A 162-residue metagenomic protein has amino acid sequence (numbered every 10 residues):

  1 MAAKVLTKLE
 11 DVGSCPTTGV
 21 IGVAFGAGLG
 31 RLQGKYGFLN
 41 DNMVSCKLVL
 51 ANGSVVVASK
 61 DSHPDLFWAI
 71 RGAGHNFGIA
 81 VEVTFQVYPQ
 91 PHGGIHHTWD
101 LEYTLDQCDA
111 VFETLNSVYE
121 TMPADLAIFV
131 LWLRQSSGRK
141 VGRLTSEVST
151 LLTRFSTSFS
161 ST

Functional and structural regions predicted by a protein language model:
M1-A69: FAD-binding glycine-rich core of flavoenzymes that anchor FAD
C46-K47, V56-T162: C-terminal cap/substrate-recognition region of VAO/PCMH-type FAD-linked oxidoreductases
